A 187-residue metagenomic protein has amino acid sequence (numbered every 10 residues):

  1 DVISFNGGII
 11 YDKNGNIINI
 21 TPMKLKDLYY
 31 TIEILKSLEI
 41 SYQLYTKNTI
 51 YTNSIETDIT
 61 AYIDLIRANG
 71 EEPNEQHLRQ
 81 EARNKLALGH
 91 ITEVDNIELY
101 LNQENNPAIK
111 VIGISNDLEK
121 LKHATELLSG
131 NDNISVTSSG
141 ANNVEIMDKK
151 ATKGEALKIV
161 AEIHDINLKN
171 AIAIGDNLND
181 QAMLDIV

Functional and structural regions predicted by a protein language model:
D1, L178-N179: Short Gly/Pro-enriched loop/turn and capping motifs at secondary-structure junctions
D1-L28, I32: Alpha-helical substrate-recognition element adjacent to the catalytic core
N6-G7, I174-D176: Glycine-rich beta-strand-to-loop/alpha-helix junction loops that act as flexible
N6-G8, I40, I109: Change "...and in nucleic-acid phosphodiester-cleaving endonucleases..." to "...and in nucleic-acid processing enzymes
Y11, Q43-Y45: Conserved hydrophobic/aromatic positions in well-ordered beta-strands
I34, L38, Y45-I174, D180-M183: Conserved acidic, metal-coordinating active-site core of Asp-based, Mg2+-dependent phosphoryl-transfer enzymes
